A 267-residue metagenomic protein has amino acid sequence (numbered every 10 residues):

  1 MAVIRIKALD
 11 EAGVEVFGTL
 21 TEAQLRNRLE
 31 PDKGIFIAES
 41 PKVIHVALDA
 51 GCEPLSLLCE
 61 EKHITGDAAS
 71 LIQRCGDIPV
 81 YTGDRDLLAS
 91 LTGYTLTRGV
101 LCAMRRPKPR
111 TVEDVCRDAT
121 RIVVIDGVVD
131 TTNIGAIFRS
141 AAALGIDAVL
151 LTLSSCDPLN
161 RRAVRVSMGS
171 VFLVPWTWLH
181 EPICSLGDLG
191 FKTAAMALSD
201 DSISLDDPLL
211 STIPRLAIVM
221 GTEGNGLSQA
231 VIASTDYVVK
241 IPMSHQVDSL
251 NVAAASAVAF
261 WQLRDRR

Functional and structural regions predicted by a protein language model:
M1-D67, S155-C156: Boundary-proximal intrinsically disordered activation/regulatory segments immediately upstream of a helical core
I4, D49, V80-T82, R105-D201: RNA substrate-binding interface of SAM-dependent RNA methyltransferases
I6, F36, D126-G127, T152-L153 (+3 more regions): Glycine- and other small-residue-rich loops at beta-strand/loop junctions that grip anionic moieties
S40, V129-I137, L250-A255: Amphipathic alpha-helical repeat scaffolds
G66-D77, V231: Short, aromatic/basic amphipathic alpha-helical patches
R74-G93: A glycine-rich helix N-cap at a beta->alpha junction
C102, S140-L144, L153-F172, Q229-R267: Structured adenosyl-cofactor binding patch, chiefly the S-adenosyl-L-methionine
A195-V247: Active-site/ligand-binding-proximal alpha/beta "capping" segment
